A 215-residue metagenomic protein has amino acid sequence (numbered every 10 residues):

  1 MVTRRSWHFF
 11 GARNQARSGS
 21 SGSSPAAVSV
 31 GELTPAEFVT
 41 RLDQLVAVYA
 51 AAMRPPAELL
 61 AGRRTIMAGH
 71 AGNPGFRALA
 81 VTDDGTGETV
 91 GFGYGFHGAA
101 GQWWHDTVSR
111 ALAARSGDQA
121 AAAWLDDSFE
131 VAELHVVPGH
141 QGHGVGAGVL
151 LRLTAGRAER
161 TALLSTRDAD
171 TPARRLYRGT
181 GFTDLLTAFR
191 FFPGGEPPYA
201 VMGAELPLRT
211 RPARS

Functional and structural regions predicted by a protein language model:
A26-L45: A short beta-loop-alpha structural element at the N-terminal edge of CoA-dependent acyl/N-acetyltransferase catalytic
P55-G85, Y94-A100, S116-A120: Active-site rim helix/loop that mediates acceptor-substrate recognition in acyltransferases
G75-A80, F92, S128, E133 (+1 more regions): Short hydrophobic/aromatic beta-strand element in the GNAT-like acyltransferase core that lines or flanks the acyl-donor
T86-G91, P172: Glycine-rich acetyl-CoA-binding "A-motif" of GNAT/NAT acetyltransferases
Y94-E133, F191-G195: Conserved acyl-donor/pantetheine-binding loop and adjacent beta-alpha core of acyl/acetyltransferases and related
V131, V136, G142-A155, R175-G179: Conserved acetyl-CoA-binding loop-helix of GNAT-fold acetyltransferases
V136-Q141, T154, L163-R174, R190-Y199 (+1 more regions): Conserved beta-strand-loop-alpha-helix junction that forms the acyl-donor binding cleft
R178-T187: Conserved acetyl-CoA-binding loop of GNAT-fold acetyltransferases
